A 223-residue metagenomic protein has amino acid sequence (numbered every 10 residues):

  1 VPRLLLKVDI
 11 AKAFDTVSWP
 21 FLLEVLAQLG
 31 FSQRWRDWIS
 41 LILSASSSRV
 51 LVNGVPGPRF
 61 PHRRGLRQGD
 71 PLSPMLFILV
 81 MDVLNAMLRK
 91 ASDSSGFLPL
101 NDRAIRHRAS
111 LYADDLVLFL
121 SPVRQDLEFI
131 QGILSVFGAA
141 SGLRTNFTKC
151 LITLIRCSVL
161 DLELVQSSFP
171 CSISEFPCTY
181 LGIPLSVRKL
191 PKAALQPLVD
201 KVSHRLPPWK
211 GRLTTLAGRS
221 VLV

Functional and structural regions predicted by a protein language model:
V1-V223: Nucleotidyl polymerases of mobile genetic elements and RNA viruses
